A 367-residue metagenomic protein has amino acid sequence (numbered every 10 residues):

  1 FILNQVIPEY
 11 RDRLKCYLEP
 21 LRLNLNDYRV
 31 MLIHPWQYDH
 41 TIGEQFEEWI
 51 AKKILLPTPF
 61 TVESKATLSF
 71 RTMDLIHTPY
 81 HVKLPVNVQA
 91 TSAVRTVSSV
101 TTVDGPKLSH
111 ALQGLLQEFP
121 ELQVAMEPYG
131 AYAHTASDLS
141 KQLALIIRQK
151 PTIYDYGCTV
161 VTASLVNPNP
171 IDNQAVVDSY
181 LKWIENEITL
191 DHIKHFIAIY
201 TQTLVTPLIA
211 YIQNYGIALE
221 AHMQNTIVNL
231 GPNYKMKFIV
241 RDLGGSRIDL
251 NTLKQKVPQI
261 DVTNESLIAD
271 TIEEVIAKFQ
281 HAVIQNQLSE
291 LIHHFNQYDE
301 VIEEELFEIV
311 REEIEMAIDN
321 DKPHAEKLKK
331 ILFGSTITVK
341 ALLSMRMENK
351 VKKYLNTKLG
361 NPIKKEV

Functional and structural regions predicted by a protein language model:
F1-T203, G231-V367: Nucleotide/phosphate-binding site architecture used for ATP/NTP-dependent chemistry
E63-L68, I209-A210, L219-H222: Short amphipathic alpha-helical surface micro-motifs
T201-I217: An amphipathic, hydrophobic-aromatic interaction surface with interspersed Lys/Arg that forms lipid/phosphate-bearing
Y215-N229: A short glycine-rich, hydrophobically flanked beta-strand micro-motif that places a catalytic Asp/Glu for divalent metal
